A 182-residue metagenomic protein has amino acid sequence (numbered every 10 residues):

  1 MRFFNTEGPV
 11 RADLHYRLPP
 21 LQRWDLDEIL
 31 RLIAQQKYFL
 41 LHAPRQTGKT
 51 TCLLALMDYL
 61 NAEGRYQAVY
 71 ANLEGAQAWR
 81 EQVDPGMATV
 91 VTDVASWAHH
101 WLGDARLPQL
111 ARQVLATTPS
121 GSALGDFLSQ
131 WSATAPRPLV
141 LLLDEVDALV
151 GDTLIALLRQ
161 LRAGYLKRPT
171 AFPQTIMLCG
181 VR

Functional and structural regions predicted by a protein language model:
M1-L60, D126-W131: Walker A/P-loop-proximal flanking segment of P-loop NTPase domains
T6, R80-A105: Conserved NTP-binding/hydrolysis module of P-loop NTPases
K37, Q67, L139-V140: The start of beta-strands in P-loop NTPase/AAA+ ATPase cores
G48, Q77-R80, A148-G151: Short catalytic/ligand-binding loop motif for oxyanion handling, primarily in non-cytosolic enzymes, centered on
T51-L56, P85-V94, A156-Q160, G164: Alpha-helical scaffold elements adjacent to nucleotide-binding pockets in ATP/GTP-utilizing enzyme cores
L60, G64, Y165-R168: Active-site catalytic pocket residues across diverse enzymes, especially alpha/beta-hydrolases
A62-A78: Conserved catalytic segments around the Walker B and adjacent sensor/switch elements of P-loop NTPase domains
L115, P119-R182: Conserved Walker B catalytic segment
